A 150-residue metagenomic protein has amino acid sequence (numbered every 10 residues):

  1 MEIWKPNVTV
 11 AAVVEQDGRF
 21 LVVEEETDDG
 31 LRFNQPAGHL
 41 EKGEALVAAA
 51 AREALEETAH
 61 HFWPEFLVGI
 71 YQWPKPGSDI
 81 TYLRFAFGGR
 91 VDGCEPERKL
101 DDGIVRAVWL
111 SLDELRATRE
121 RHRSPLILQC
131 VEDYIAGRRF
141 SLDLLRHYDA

Functional and structural regions predicted by a protein language model:
M1-L21: Conserved N-terminal beta-strand and adjoining loop/helix that marks the start of the Nudix/MutT-like hydrolase domain
W4, G30, Y71-K75: Short, solvent-exposed loop/turn segments at secondary-structure junctions
N7, E15, Q35, F62 (+1 more regions): Short connector loops at helix/strand junctions that flank enzyme active sites, especially segments positioning acidic
Q16-E56: Conserved Nudix-box catalytic region and its N-terminal flanking loop in Nudix hydrolases and closely related
V23-E25, I70, F85: Residue-level detector of high-confidence beta-strand sites
L40-W63, W73-L126, Y148-D149: Unchanged
E65-G69: Conserved S-adenosyl-L-methionine
Q129-A150: Charged phosphate-binding loop/patch that engages nucleotide di/tri-phosphates or the phosphate backbone of nucleic
